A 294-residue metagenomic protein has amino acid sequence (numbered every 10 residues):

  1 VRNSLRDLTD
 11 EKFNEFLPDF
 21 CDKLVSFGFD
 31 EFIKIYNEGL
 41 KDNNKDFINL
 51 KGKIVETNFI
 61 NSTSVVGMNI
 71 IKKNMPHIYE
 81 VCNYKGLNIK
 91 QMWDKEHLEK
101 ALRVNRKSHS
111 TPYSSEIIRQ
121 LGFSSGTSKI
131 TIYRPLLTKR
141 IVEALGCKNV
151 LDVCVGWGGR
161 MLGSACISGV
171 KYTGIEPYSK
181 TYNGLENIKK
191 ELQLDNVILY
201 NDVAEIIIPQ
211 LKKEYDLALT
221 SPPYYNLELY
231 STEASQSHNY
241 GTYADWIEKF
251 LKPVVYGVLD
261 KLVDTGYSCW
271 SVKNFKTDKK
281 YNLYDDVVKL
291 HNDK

Functional and structural regions predicted by a protein language model:
V1-T131, S271, K279-D286: N-terminal accessory regions of S-adenosyl-L-methionine
K129-R134, T181, I247-L251: Phosphate/oxyanion-binding active-site loops and adjacent basic polyanion-contact surfaces
T138-Q210, L217, V258: Conserved S-adenosyl-L-methionine
G158, S179-K180, Y224-Y225, N274-T277: Short, solvent-exposed loop/turn segments at secondary-structure junctions
S168, A234-H238, D286-V287: Glycine-rich, phosphate-binding/catalytic loops in enzymes
E176, S221, S271: A cross-family glycoside hydrolase active-site/sugar-binding cleft signature
Y215-G257, F275-K276: Mobile active-site "lid"/loop adjacent to the S-adenosyl-L-methionine
A244-K294: Conserved Class I SAM-dependent methyltransferase catalytic core
